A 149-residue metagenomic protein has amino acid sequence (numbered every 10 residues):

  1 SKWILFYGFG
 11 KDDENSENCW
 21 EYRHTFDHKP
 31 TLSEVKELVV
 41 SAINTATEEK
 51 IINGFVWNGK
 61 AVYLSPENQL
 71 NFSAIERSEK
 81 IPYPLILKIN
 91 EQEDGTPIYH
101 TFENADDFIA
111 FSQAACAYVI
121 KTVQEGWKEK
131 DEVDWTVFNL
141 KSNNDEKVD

Functional and structural regions predicted by a protein language model:
S1-D149: A preference for well-ordered globular domain cores that mediate specific macromolecular interactions or catalysis
